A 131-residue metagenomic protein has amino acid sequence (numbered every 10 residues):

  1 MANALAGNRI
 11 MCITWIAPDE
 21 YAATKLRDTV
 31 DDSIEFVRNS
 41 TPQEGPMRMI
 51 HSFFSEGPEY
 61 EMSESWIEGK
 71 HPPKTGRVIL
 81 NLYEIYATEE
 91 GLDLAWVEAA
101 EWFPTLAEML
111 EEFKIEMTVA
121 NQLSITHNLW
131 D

Functional and structural regions predicted by a protein language model:
M1-E98, E111-D131: Short S/T/G/P-rich N-terminal loop/turn motif that feeds into the first structured element of a domain
